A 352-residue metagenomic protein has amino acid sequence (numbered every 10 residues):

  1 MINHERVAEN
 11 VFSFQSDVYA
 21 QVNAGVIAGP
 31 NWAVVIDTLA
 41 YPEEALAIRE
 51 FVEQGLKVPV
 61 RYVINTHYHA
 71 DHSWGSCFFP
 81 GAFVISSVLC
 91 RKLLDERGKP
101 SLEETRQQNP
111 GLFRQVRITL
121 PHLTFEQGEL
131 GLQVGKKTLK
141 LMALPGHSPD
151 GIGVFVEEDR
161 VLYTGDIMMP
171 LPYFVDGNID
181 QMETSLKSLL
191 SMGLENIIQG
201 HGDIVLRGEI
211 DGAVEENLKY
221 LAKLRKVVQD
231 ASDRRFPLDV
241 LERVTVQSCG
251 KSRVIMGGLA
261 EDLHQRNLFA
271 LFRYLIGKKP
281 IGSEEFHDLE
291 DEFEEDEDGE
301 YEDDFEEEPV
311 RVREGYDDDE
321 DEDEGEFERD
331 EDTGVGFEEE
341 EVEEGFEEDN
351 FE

Functional and structural regions predicted by a protein language model:
I2-E50, G153-D166: Conserved beta-strand hairpin/beta-sheet module of binuclear metal-dependent hydrolase folds, prominently
H4, P121-M142: Short, conserved active-site entrance elements at the starts or edges of catalytic domains
E5, W74-G81, Q133-V134, F155: Short loop/helix-cap segments at secondary-structure boundaries that form the rim of catalytic
N10, I27, D37, V52 (+10 more regions): Divalent metal-coordination and catalytic microenvironments
A33, A40-P42, G131, T138-V227: Metallo-beta-lactamase
E44-L46, E50-E129: Active-site HxH/HxHxD metal-binding segment of metal-dependent hydrolases
G55-V58, V134-G135, M192: Glycine-rich phosphate-binding loop signature in dinucleotide/nucleotide-binding domains
S191-M192, L206-E307, R313, D318 (+2 more regions): Accessory terminal helices/loops
